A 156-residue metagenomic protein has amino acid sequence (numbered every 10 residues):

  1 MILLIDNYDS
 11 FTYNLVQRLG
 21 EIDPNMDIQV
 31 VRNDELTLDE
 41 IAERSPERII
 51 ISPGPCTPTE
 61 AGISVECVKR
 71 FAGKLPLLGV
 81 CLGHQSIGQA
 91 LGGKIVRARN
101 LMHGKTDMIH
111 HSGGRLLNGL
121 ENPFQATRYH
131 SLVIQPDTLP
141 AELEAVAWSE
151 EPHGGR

Functional and structural regions predicted by a protein language model:
I2-L4, F11, Q17, I22-P46 (+6 more regions): Amide-donor transfer/coupling interface in amidating biosynthetic enzymes
H84: Catalytic nucleophile loop
I87: Local cysteine-cluster metal-coordination motifs and their immediate loop/turn environment, predominantly Fe-S cluster
